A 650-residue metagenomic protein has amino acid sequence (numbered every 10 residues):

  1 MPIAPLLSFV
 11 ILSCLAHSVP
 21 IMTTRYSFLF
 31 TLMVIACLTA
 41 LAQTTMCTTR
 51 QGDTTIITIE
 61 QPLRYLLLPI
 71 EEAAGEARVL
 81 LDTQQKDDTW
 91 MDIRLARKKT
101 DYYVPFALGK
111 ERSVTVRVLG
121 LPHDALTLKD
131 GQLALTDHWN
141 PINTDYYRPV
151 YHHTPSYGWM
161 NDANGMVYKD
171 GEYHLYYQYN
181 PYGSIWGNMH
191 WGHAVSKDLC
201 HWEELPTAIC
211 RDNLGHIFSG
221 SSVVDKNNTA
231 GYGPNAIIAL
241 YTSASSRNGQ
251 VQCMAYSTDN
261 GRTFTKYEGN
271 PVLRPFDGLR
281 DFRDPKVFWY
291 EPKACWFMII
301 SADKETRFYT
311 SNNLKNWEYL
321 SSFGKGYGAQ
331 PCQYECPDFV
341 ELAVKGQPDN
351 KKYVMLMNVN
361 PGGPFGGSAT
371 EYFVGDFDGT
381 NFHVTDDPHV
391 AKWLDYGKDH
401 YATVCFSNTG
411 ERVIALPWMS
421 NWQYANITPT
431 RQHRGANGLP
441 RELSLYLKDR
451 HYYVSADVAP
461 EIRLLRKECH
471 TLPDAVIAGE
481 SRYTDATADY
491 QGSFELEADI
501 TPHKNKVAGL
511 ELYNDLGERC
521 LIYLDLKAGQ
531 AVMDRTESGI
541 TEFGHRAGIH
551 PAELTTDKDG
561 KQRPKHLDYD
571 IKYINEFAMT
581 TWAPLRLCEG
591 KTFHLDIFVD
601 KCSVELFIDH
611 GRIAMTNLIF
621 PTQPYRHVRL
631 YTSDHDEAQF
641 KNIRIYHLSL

Functional and structural regions predicted by a protein language model:
M1-C47: Bacterial Sec-dependent N-terminal signal peptides
P5, S13, V19, F28-F30 (+5 more regions): Intrinsic disorder/low-complexity detector
T44-D284, W289-Y334, A343-Y396, M419-A475 (+3 more regions): Beta-rich carbohydrate-recognition and catalytic domains
T44-Q85, T115-G120, W139, P348 (+2 more regions): Beta-rich accessory regions
V340: Catalytic nucleophile-His microenvironment captured as a short glycine-rich beta-strand/loop that brackets
